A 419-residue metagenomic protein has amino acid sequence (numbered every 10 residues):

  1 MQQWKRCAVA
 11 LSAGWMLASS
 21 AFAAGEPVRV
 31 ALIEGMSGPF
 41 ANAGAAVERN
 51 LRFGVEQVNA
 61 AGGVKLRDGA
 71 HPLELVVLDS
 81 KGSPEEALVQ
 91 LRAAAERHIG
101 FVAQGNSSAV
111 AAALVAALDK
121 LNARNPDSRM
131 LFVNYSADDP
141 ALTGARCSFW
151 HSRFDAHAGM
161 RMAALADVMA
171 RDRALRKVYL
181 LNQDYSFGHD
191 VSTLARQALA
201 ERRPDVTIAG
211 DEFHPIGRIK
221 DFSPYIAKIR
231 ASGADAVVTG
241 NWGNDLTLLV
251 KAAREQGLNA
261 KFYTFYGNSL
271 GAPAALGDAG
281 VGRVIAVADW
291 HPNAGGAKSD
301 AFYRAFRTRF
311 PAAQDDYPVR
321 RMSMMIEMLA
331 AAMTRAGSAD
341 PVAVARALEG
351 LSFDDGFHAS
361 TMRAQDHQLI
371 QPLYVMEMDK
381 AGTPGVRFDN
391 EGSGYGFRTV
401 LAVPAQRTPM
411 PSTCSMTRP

Functional and structural regions predicted by a protein language model:
A8-S19: Bacterial N-terminal signal peptides
A21-G25: Boundary at the C-terminal end of the N-terminal hydrophobic targeting segment
P27, N42-R49, A61-G144, F154 (+1 more regions): Beta-alpha junction/loop-to-helix N-cap segments that form part of ligand/metal-binding clefts
A31-G54, D79-P84, S107, L181-D190 (+2 more regions): Extracytoplasmic "Venus flytrap"
E86-V89, H98, P140-A141, S148-G257 (+1 more regions): Extracellular/periplasmic Venus flytrap/periplasmic-binding protein
A94-S108, N125-Y135, Y179-N182, G233-G243 (+3 more regions): Periplasmic-binding protein-like
S148, V250-M324, M333-A339, G392-R418: Extracellular/periplasmic periplasmic-binding protein-like sensory domains
S352, G356-P419: Solvent-exposed, acidic/polar segments of extracytosolic/periplasmic ligand-binding ectodomains
